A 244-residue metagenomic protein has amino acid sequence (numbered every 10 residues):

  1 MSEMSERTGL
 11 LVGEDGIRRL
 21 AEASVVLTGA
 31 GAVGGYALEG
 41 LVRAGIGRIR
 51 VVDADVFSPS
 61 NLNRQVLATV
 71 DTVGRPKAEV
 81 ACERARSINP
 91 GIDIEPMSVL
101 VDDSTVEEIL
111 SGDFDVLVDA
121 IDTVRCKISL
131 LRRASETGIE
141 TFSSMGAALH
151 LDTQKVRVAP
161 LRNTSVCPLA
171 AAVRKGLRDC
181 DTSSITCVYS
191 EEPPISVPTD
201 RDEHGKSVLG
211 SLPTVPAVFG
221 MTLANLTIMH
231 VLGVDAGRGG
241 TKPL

Functional and structural regions predicted by a protein language model:
M1-V26: N-terminal charged helix/coil linker that caps or initiates catalytic domains
L27-G29, V52: Conserved N-terminal Rossmann-fold NAD(P)-binding element of oxidoreductases
V33-G34: Hydrophobic/small residue at the entry helix of a nucleotide-binding pocket
V42-R48, E136: Conserved S-adenosyl-L-methionine
I46-N89: Glycine-rich phosphate-binding loop and adjoining beta1-alpha1-beta2 segment of Rossmann-like nucleotide-binding folds
S98-V106: Conserved SAM/SAH-binding loop
L110-V116, I121-S129, E136, T141 (+2 more regions): Glycine-rich phosphate/adenylate-binding loop
